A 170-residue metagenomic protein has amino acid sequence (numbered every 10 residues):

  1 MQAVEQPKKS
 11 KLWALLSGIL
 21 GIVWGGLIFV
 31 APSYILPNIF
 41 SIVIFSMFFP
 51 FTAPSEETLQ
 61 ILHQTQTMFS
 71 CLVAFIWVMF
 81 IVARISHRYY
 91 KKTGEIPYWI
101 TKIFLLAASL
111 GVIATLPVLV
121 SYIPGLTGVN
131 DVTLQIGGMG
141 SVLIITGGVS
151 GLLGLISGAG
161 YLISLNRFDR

Functional and structural regions predicted by a protein language model:
M1-P37, I163-R170: Cytosolic juxtamembrane helix and N-cap/initiation of the first transmembrane helix
E5-L12, T58-M68, E95, W99 (+1 more regions): Short, Lys/Arg-rich cytosolic juxtamembrane segment immediately N-terminal
S17-S33, A74-V78, A108-V118: Canonical alpha-helical transmembrane segments of integral membrane proteins
A31-Y34, N38-I44, S86-K92, S121-D131 (+1 more regions): Juxtamembrane transmembrane-helix termini
N38-T65, L116-T146: Interfacial non-cytosolic loop connecting adjacent transmembrane helices
Q66-A83: Generic alpha-helical transmembrane segments
F80-G111: Loop-to-transmembrane helix junctions at the membrane interface
L134-R170: Terminal transmembrane helical module of multi-pass membrane proteins
